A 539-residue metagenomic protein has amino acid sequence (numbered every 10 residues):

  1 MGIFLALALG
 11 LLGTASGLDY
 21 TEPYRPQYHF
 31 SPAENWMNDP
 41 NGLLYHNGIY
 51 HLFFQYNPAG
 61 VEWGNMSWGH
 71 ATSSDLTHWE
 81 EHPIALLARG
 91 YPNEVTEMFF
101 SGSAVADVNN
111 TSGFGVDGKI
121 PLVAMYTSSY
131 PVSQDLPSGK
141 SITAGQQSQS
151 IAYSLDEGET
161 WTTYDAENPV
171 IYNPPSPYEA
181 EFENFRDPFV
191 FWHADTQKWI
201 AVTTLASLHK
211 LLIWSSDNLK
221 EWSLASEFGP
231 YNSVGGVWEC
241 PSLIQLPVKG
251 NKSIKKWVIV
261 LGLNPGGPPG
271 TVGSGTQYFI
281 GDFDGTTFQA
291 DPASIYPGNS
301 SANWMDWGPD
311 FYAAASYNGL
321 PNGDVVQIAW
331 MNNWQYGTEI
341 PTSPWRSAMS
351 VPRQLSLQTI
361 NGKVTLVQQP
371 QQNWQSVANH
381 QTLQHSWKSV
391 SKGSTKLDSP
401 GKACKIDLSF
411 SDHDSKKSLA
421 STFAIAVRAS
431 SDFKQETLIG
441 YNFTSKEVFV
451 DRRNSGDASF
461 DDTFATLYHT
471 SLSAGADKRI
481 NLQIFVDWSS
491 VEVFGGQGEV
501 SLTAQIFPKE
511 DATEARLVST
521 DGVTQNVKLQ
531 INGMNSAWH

Functional and structural regions predicted by a protein language model:
M1-G17: Cleavable N-terminal signal peptides of Sec/SRP-targeted secreted and luminal proteins
F4, P32-N35, S316: Short acidic/polar alpha-helix capping motifs at helix-coil junctions
A15-D187, W192-G236, P247-W307, A329-W387 (+3 more regions): Beta-rich carbohydrate-recognition and catalytic domains
G17, G250-K252, D282-H539: Beta-rich accessory regions
E239-P241: Repeated scaffold domains used in trafficking and secretory/extracellular systems, primarily beta-propellers
I244-Q245, N318: Short glycine/serine- and small hydrophobic-enriched flexible loop segments
